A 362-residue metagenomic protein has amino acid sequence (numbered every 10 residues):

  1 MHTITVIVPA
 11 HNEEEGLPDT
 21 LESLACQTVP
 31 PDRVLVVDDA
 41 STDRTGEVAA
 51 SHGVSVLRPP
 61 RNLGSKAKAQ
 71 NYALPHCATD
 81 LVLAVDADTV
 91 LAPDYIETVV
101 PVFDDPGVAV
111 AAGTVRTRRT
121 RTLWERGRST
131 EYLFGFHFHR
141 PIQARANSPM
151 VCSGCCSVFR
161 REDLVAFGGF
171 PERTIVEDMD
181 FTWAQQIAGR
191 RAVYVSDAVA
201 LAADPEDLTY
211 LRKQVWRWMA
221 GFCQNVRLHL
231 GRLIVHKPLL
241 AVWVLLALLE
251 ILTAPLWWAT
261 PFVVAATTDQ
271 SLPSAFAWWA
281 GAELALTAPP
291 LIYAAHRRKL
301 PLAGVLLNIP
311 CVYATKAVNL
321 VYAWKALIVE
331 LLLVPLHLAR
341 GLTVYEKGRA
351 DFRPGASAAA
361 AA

Functional and structural regions predicted by a protein language model:
H2-T5, R33, D180: Cell-envelope/extracellular polymer assembly enzymes that use nucleotide-activated donors
L17-D19, D43-A50, D94: Acidic helix N-cap motif at the loop->helix transition within catalytic regions of sugar-transfer enzymes
E22-P31: Short, acidic, metal-binding catalytic loop of nucleotide-sugar glycosyltransferases
D32-A40, L57-P59: Short beta-strand/loop segment that forms part of the nucleotide-sugar
R58, L63-A69, P75, T79 (+3 more regions): Long helical/loop segments within the catalytic core of UDP-sugar-dependent glycosyltransferases, especially the large
V82: Short aromatic/hydrophobic "clamp" motif used to bind/position activated sugar donors
T182-A200: Catalytic donor-sugar/metal-binding loop of nucleotide-sugar-dependent glycosyltransferases
E250-H337: Membrane-embedded multi-pass helical conduit in multi-pass membrane proteins, especially envelope-biosynthetic
